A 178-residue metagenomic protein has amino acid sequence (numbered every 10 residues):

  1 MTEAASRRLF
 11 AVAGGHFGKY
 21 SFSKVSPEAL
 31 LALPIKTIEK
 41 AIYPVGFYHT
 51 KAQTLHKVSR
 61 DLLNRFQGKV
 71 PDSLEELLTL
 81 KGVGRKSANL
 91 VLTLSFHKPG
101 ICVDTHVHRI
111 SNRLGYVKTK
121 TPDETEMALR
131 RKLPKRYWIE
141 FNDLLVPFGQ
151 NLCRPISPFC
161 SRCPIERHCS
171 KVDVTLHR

Functional and structural regions predicted by a protein language model:
M1-R178: Catalytic cores of DNA base-excision repair glycosylases
